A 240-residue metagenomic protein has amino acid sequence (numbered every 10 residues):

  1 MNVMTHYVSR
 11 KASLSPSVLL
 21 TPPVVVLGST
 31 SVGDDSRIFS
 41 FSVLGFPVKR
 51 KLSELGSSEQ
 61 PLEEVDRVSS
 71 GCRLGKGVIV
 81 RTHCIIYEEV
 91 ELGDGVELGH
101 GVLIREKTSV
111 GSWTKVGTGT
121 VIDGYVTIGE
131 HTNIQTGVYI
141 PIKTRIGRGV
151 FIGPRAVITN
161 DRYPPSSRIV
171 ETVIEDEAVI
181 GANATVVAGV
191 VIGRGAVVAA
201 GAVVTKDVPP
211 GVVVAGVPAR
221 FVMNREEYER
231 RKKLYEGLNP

Functional and structural regions predicted by a protein language model:
M4, S9-R10, S15-P16, T21-P22 (+30 more regions): Left-handed beta-helix
K49-G71, P164: Intrinsically disordered, low-complexity Ser/Thr- and acidic-rich flexible linkers and loops, especially at boundaries
E54-P61, A156, N160-D161, E229-Y235: Short glycine/proline- and charge-enriched loop/turn segments that cap or connect secondary-structure elements
P210-L234: Conserved beta-strand-loop-alpha-helix hinge in the C-terminal portion of ABC ATPase nucleotide-binding domains
E236-P240: ABC ATPase nucleotide-binding domains
